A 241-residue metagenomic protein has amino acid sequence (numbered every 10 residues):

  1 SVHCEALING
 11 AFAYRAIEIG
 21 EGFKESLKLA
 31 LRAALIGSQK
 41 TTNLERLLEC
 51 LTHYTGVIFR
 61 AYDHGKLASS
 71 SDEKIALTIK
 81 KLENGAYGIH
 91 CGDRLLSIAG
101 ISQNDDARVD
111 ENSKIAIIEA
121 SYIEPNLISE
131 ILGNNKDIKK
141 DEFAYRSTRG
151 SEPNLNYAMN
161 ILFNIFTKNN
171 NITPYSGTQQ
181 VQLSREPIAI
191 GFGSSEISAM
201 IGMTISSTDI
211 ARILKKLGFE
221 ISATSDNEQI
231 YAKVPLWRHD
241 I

Functional and structural regions predicted by a protein language model:
S1-I241: RNA/tRNA-interacting regions in translation and RNA-turnover enzymes
